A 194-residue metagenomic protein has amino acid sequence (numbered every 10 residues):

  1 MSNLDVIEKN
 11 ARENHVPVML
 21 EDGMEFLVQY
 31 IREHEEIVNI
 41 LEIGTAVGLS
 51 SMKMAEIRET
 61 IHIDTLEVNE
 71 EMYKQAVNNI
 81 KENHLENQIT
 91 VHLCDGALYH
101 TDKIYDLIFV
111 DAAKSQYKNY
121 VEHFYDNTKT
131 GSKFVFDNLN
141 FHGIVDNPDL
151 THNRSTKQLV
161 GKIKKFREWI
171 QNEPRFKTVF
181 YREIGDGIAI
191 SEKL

Functional and structural regions predicted by a protein language model:
M1-L107, K114-K133, L139-L194: A short alpha-helical cap/connector motif
